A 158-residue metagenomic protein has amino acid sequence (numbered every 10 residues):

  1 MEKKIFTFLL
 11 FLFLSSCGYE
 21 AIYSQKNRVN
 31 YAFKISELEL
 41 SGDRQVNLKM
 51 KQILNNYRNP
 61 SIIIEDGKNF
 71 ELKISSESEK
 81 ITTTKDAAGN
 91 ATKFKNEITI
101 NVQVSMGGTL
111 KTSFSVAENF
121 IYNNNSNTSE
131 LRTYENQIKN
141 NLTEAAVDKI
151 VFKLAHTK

Functional and structural regions predicted by a protein language model:
M1-C17: Sec-dependent bacterial lipoprotein signal peptides
L14-K34: Bacterial Sec signal peptide processing site at the extreme N-terminus
N30-S41, E130: Acidic/histidine-rich, surface-exposed loop or edge segments in extracytoplasmic proteins
L38-D66: N-terminal secretory signal peptides
G42, V46, T92, Y134 (+2 more regions): Conserved acidic
N56, S61-I62, D66, E71-S113 (+1 more regions): Surface-exposed short loop/turn segments
S126-K158: C-terminal/domain-edge helix-coil "capping" segments
